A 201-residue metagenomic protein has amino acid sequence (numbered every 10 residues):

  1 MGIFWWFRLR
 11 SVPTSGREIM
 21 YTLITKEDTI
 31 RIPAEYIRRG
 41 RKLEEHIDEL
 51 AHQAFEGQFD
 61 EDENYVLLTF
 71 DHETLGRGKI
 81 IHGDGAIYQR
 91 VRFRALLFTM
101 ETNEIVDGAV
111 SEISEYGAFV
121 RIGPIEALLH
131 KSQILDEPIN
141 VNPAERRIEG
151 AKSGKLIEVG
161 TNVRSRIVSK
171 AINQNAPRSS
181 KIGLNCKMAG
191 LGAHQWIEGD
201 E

Functional and structural regions predicted by a protein language model:
G2-W6: Extreme N-terminal basic, low-complexity initiation segments that serve as generic localization/processing leaders
F7-E201: Single-stranded RNA-binding regions, centering on S1/OB-family and related RNA-binding modules
